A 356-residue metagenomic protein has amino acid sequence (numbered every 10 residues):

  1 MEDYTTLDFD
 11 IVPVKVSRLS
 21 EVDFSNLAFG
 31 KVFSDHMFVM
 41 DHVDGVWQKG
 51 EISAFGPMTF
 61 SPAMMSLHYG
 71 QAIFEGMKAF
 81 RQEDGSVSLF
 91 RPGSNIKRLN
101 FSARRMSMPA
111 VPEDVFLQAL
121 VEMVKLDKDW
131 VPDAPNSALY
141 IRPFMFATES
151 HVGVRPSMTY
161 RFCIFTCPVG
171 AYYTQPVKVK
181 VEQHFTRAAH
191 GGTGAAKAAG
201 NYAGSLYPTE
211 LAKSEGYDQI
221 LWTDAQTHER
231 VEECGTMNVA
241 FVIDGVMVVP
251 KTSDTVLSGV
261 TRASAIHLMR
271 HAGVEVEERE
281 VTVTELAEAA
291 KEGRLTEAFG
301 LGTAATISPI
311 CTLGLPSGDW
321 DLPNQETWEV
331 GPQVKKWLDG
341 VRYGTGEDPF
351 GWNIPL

Functional and structural regions predicted by a protein language model:
E2-S61: Intrinsically disordered, low-complexity, positively charged segments
E2-V22, V32, R230-L356: Conserved catalytic-core subdomain
D3-L7, V12, D23-N26, P92-N95 (+3 more regions): Extended Lys/Arg-rich, glycine-bearing segments that form polyanion-binding/interaction patches within enzyme domains
K31-V39, I52, M65, P176-T223 (+1 more regions): Active-site-adjacent loop/helix segments that line or gate small-molecule/cofactor pockets in enzymes
V39-Q48, F80-G85, P92, T148 (+6 more regions): Short acidic-glycine loop/turn motifs at beta-strand connectors
S61-K78, A304-S308: Conserved phosphate/anionic-ligand binding catalytic regions in large, soluble enzymes, centered on
Y173, K178, A188-A195, Y202-G204 (+5 more regions): NTP/phosphate- and nucleic-acid-binding module
